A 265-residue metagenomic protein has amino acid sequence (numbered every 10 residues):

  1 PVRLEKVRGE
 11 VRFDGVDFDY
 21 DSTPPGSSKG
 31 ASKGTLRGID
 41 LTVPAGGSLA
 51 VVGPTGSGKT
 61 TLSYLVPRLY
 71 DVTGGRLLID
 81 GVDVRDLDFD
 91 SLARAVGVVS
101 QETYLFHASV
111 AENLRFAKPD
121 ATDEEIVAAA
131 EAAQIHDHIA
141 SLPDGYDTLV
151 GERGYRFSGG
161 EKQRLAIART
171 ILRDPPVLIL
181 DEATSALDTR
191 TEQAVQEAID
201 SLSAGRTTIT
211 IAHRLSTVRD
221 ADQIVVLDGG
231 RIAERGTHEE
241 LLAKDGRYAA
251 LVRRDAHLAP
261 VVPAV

Functional and structural regions predicted by a protein language model:
V2-V265: ABC-type nucleotide-binding domain
